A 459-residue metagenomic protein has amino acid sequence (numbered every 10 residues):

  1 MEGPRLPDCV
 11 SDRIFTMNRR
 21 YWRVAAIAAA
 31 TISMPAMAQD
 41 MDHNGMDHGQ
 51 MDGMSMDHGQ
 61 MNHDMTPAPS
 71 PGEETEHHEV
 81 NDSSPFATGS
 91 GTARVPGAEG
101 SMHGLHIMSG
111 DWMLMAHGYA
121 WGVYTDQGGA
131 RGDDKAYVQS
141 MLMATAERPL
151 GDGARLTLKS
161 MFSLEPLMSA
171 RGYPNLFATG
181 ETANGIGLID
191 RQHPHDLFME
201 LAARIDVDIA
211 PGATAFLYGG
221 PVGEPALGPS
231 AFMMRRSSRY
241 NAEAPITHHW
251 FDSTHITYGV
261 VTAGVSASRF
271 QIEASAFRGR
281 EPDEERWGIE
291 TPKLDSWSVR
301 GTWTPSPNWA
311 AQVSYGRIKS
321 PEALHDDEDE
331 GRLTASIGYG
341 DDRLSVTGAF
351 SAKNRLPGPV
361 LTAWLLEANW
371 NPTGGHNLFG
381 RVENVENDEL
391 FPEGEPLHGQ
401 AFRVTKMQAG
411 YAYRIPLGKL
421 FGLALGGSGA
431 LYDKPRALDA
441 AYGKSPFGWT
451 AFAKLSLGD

Functional and structural regions predicted by a protein language model:
A38-Y119, G132-D133, T145-G153, K159: N-terminal periplasmic/intermembrane-space "pro-region" immediately following the signal or transit peptide
S109, A146-P149, V207, G264-A267 (+6 more regions): Residue-level signature of outer-membrane beta-barrel architecture
L114, D152-L156, P211-A215, R269-E273 (+5 more regions): Repeated loop/turn-to-beta-strand initiation elements of outer-membrane beta-barrel proteins
A120-G128, F162-M168, P221-P225, A267-R269 (+8 more regions): Transmembrane beta-strands of outer-membrane beta-barrel pores
G132-V138, R191-L197, F251-H255, W287-L294 (+4 more regions): Replace "Gram-negative outer membrane beta-barrel proteins" with "bacterial and organellar outer membrane beta-barrel
P166-L197, Y315-L324, S345-L365, G375-K406: Outer-membrane beta-barrel translocator/channel fold
S169-T302: Surface-exposed coil loops of outer-membrane beta-barrel proteins
A409, G443-D459: Outer-membrane beta-barrel "beta-signal"
